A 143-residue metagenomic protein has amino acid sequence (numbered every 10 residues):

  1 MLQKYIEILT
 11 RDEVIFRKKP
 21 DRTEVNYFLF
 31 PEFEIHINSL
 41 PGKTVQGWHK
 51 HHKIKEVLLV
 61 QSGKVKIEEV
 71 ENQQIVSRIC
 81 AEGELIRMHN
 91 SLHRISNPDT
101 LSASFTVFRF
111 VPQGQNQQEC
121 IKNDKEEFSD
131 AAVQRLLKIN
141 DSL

Functional and structural regions predicted by a protein language model:
M1-H36, G47, S77-I79, C120-L143: A short, N-terminal "cap"/entry segment at the start of jelly-roll beta-barrel domains of the cupin/DSBH fold
L40, H52-K66: Short, conserved beta-strand element in jelly-roll/cupin
V45-G47, G63-E69, L85: Short beta-strand segments in beta-sandwich/barrel cores
V57, R87, T100-Q118: A short hydrophobic beta-strand segment most commonly corresponding to one strand of the jelly-roll/cupin
K64-K66, L92, S102: Structural motif
N72-N90: Short acidic-glycine-tyrosine-enriched beta hairpin
I95-D99: Asparagine-centered strand-capping/turn motif at beta-strand->loop junctions
